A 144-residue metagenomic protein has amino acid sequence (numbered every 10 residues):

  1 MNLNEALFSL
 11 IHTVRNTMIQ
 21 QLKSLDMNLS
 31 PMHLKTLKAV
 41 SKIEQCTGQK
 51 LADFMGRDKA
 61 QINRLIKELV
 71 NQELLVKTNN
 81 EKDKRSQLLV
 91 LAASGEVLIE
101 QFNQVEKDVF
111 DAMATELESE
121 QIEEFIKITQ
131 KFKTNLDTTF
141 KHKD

Functional and structural regions predicted by a protein language model:
M1-D26: N-terminal leader segment of winged-helix/HTH proteins
S9, T17, K35-K38, V97: Pre-recognition alpha-helix immediately N-terminal to the DNA-recognition helix within helix-turn-helix or winged-helix
L10, L65, I128: Residues in the recognition helix of alpha-helical DNA-binding motifs
H12, K38-K42, N103: Short, locally clustered residues in the helix-turn-helix/winged-helix DNA-binding domain
I19-Q61: N-terminal helix-turn-helix DNA-binding core of bacterial DNA-binding proteins
K67-K127: Charged, amphipathic alpha-helical coiled-coil/dimerization segments
E120-D144: C-terminal regulatory/oligomerization modules of transcriptional regulators
